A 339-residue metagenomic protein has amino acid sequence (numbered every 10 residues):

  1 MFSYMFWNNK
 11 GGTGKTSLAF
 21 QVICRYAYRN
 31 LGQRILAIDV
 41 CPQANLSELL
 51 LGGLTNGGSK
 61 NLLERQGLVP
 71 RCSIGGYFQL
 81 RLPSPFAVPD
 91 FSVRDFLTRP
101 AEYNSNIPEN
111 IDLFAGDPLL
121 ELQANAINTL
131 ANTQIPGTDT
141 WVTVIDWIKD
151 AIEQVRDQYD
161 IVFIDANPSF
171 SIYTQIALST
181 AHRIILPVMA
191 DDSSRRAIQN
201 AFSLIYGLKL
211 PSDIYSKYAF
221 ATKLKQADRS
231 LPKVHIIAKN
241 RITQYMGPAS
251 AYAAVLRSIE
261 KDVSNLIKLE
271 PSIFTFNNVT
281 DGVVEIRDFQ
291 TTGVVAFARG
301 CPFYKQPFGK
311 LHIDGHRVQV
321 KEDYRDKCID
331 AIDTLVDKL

Functional and structural regions predicted by a protein language model:
F2-P42: Walker A/P-loop phosphate-binding motif and the immediately C-terminal alpha-helix
F2-Y4, R29-L31, V142-L269: Conserved catalytic-core segment of NTP-binding enzymes
G14-T16, G137-V144, S194-I198, Y324-V336: Phosphate/oxyanion-binding active-site loops and adjacent basic polyanion-contact surfaces
L36-C41, D112-G116, I164-D165, V234-N240: Extended hydrophobic secondary-structure segments that form protein cores and membrane-embedded regions
Q43, S47-D112: Phosphate-binding loop that captures ATP/GTP phosphates
S84-I107, D112-I164, F170: Cytosolic-facing regulatory segments adjacent to core modules
Y218-L339: C-terminal lobe/tail of nucleotide-utilizing enzymes
